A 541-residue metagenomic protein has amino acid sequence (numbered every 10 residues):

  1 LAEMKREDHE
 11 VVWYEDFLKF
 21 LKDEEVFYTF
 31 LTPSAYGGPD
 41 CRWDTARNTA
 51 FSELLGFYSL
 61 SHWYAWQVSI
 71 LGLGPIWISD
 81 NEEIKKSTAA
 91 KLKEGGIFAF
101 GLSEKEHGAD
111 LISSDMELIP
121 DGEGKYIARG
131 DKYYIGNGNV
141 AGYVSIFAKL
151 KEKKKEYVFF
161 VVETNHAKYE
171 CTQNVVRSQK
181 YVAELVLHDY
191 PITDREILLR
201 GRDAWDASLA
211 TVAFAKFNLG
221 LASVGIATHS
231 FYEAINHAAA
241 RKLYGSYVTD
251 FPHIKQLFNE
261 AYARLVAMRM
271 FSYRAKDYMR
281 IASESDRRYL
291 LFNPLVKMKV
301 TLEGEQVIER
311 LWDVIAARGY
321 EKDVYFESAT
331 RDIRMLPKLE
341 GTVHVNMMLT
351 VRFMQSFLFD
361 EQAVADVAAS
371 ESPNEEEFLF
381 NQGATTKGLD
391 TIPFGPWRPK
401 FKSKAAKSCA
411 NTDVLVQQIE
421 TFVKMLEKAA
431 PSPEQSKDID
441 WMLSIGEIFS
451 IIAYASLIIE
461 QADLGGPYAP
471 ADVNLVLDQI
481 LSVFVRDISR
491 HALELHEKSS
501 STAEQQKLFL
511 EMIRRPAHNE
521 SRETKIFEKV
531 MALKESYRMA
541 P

Functional and structural regions predicted by a protein language model:
L1-F30, S34-F57, H62-W63, K86 (+12 more regions): Flavin-dependent oxidoreductase catalytic core characteristic of acyl-CoA dehydrogenase/oxidase-like enzymes
D40-D44, I76-W77, D110-S114, G138-A141 (+3 more regions): Short acidic, glycine/serine/threonine-rich loops at helix termini
W63-E83, G108-L111: N-terminal glycine-rich flavin-associated loop
I70, G95, L111-S113, N139-Y143 (+4 more regions): Short, solvent-exposed loop/turn segments at the edges of secondary structure
E94-S103: A short, Trp-centered hydrophobic/proline-enriched beta-strand micro-motif
E106-A109, I135-N137, N174-Y181: Short Gly/Pro-enriched turn/cap motifs at secondary-structure boundaries
K125, R129-Y169: A short core secondary-structure module
A167-P191: Flexible, small-/acidic-enriched active-site or ligand-binding loops
